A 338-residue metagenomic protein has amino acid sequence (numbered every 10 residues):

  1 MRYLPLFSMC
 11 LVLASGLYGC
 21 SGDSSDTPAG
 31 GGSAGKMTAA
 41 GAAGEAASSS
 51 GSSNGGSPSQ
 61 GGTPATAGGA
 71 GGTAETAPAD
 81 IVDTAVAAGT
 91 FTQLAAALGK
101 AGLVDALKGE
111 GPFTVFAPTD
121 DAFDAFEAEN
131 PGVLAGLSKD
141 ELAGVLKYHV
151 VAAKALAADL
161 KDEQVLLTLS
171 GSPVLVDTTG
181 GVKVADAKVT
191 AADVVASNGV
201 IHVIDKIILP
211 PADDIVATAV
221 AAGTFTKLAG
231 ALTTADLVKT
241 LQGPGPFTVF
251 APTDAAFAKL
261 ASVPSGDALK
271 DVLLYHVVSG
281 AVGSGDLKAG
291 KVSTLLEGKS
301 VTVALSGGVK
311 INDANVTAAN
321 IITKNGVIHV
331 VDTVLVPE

Functional and structural regions predicted by a protein language model:
M1-S8: Bacterial N-terminal signal peptides that target proteins for export
S15-G19: C-terminal motif of bacterial Sec signal peptides marking the signal peptidase cleavage site
C20-T76: Ser/Thr-rich, Pro/Gly/Ala-heavy low-complexity intrinsically disordered linkers and tails of secreted extracellular
S21-D26, G30, A70-E338: Mature, structured domains of secreted/extracytosolic soluble proteins
